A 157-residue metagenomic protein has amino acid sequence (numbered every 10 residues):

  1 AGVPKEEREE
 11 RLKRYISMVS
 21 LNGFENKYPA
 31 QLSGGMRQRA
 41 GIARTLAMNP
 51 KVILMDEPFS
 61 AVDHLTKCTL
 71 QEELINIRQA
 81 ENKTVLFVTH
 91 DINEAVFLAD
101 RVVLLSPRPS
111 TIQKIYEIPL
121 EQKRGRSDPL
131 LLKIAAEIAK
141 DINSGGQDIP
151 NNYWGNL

Functional and structural regions predicted by a protein language model:
P4-F24, N76: Conserved ABC ATPase "signature" region
K27-A30, M48: Conserved signature/switch motifs of ABC ATPase nucleotide-binding domains
I42: Hydrophobic anchor residue at the start of the ABC signature
I53-D56: Catalytic Walker B motif of ABC-type/P-loop ATPase nucleotide-binding domains
K67-E81: Helical segment within the ABC ATPase nucleotide-binding domain
N82-V88: Conserved H-loop
P107-E137: Conserved beta-strand-loop-alpha-helix hinge in the C-terminal portion of ABC ATPase nucleotide-binding domains
